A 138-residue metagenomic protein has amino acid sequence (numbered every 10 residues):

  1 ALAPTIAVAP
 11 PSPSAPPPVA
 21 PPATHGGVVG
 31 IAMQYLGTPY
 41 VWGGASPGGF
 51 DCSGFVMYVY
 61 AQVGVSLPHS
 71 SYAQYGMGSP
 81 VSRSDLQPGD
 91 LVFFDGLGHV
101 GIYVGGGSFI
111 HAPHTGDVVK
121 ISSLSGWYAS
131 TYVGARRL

Functional and structural regions predicted by a protein language model:
A1-P39, S84, Y128-L138: Intrinsically disordered, low-complexity, Pro/Ser/Thr/Asn/Gly/Ala-rich spacer/linker segments adjacent to signal
G30-M33, M57-A61, H111, V133: Generic alpha-helical structural context detector
Y35-P88: Catalytic cysteine-centered active-site loop
W42, P47, T115, S125-W127: Gly/Ser-enriched beta-turn/beta-hairpin loop segments
F55, G101, A135: Short hydrophobic/aromatic patches on the structural cores and recognition surfaces of FHA
V65-I121, S125: ...with weaker cross-activation on analogous glycine-rich loops/strands in unrelated enzymes
